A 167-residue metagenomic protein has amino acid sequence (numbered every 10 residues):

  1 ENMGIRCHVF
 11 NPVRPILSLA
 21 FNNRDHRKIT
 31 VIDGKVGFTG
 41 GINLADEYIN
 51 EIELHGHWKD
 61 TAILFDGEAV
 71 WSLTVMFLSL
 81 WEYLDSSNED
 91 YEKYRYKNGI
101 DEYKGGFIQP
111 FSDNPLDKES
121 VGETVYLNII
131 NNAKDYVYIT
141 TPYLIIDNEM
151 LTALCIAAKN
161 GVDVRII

Functional and structural regions predicted by a protein language model:
E1-I167: Charged, low-complexity intrinsically disordered terminal segments
